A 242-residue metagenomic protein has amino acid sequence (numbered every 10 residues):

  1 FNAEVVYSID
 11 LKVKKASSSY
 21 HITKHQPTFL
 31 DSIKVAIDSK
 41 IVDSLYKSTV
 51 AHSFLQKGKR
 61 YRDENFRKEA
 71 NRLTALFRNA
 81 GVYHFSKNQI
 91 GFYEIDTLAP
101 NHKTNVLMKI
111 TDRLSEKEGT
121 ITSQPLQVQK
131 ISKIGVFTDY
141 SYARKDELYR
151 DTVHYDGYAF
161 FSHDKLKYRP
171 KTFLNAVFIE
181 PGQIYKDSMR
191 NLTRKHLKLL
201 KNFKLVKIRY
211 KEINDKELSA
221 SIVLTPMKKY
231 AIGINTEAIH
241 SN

Functional and structural regions predicted by a protein language model:
F1-N242: Immediate N-terminus of the mature polypeptide
